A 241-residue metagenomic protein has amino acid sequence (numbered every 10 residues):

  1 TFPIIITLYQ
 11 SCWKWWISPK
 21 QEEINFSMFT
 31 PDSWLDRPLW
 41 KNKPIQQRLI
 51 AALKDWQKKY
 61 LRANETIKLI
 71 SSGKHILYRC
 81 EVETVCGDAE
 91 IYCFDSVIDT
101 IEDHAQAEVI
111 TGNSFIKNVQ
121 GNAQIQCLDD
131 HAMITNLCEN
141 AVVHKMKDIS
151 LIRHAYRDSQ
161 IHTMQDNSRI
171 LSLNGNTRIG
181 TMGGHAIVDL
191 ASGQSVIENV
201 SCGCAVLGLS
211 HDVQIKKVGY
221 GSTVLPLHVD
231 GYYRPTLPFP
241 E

Functional and structural regions predicted by a protein language model:
T1-E241: Short, glycine-biased loop/turn motifs at secondary-structure junctions and in low-complexity Ser/Thr/Pro-rich termini
